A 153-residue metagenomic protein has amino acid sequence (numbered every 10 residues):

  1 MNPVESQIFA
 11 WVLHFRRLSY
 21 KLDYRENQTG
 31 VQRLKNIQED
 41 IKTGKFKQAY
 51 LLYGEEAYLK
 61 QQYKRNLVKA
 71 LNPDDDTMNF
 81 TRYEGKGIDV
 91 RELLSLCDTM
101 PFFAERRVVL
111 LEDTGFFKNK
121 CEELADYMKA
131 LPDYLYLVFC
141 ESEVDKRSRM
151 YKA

Functional and structural regions predicted by a protein language model:
N2, H14, Y20-N27: Intrinsic-disorder-associated, low-complexity terminal segments enriched in Asp/Asn/His/Tyr and depleted of Lys/Arg
L22-K35, T43, K47-Y50, A57-A153: Non-catalytic interfacial helical region
